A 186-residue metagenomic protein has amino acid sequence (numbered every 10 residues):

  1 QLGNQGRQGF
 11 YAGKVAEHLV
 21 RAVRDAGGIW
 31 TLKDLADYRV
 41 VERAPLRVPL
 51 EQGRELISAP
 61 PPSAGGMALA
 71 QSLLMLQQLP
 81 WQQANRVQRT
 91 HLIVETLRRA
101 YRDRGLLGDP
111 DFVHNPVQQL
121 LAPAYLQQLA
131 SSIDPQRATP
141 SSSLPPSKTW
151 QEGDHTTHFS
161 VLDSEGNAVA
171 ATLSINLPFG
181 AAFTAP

Functional and structural regions predicted by a protein language model:
Q1-P61, D134-S141, S147-Q151, F159-E165: Accessory "access/gating" subregions that flank catalytic or transport cores
L2-Q5, A22-A26, Y38, S72-Q82 (+3 more regions): Change "in soluble alpha/beta enzymes" to "in soluble alpha/beta proteins
G6, V15-L19, T31, G65-L69 (+3 more regions): Stable alpha-helical elements in mature extracytoplasmic
I29-T31, N167-P186: Active-site rim segments in enzyme catalytic domains, especially the processed small/beta chain of N-terminal
P60, M67-A70, D111-F112: Short conserved micro-motifs at the rims of enzyme active sites and ligand-binding pockets
P62-S63, I175: A generic structural motif
G65-H91, A181-T184: Gly/Pro-rich active-site capping loops and adjacent beta-alpha segments that organize cofactor/substrate pockets
L79-I175: Internal maturation/activation junctions in enzymes
